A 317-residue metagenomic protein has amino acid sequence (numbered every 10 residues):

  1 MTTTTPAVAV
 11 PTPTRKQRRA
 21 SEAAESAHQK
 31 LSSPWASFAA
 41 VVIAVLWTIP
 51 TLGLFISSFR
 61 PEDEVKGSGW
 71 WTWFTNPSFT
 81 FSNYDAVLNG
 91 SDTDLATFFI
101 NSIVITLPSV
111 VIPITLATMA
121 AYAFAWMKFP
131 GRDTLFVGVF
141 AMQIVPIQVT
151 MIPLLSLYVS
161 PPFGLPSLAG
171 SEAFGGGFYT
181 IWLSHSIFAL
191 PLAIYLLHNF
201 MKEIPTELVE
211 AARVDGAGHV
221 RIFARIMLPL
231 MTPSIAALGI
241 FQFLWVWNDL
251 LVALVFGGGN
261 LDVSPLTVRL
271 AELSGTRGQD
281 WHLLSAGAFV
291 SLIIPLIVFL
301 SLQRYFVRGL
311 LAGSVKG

Functional and structural regions predicted by a protein language model:
T2-G317: A hydrophobic, multi-pass inner-membrane permease signature
